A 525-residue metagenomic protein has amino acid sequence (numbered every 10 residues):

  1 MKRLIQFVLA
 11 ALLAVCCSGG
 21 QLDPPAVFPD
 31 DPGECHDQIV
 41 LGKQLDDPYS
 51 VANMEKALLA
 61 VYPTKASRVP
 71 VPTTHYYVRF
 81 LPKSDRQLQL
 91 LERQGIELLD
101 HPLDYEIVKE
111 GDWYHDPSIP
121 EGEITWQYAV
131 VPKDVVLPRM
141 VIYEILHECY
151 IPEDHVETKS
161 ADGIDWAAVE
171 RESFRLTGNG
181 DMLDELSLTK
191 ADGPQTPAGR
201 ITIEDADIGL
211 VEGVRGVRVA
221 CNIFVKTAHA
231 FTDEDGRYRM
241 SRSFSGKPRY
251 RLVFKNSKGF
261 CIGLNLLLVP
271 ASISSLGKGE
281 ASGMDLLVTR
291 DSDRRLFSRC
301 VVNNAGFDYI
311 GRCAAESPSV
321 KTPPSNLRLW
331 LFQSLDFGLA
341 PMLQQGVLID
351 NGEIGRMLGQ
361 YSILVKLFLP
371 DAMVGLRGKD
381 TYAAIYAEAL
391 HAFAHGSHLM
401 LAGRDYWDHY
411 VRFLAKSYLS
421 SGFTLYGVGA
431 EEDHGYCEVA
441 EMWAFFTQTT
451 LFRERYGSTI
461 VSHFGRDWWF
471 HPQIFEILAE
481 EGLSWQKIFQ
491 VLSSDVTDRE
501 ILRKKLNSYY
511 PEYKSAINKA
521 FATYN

Functional and structural regions predicted by a protein language model:
G20-S160: Long, solvent-exposed N-terminal ectodomains/accessory regions that are displayed to the extracellular/lumenal milieu
L41-L58, Y62-T73, L81-Q87, E92 (+1 more regions): Pan-zinc metallopeptidase signature
P48-K56, V61, Q195-P197, I201-V225: Short, ordered, surface-exposed loop/turn motifs in non-cytosolic proteins
I223-R237: Short, acidic Ser/Thr/Gly-rich low-complexity loop/linker segments typical of extracellular and cell-surface proteins
R239-R249: Short Pro-Gly-centered beta-turn/loop motif in secreted/extracellular proteins
C300-P370: Auxiliary, metal-adjacent structural segments of Zn-dependent hydrolase domains
A383-D408, E441-F445: Active-site recognition of the HExxH zinc-binding catalytic motif
L399-D433: Post-HEXXH active-site segment of zinc metalloproteases
